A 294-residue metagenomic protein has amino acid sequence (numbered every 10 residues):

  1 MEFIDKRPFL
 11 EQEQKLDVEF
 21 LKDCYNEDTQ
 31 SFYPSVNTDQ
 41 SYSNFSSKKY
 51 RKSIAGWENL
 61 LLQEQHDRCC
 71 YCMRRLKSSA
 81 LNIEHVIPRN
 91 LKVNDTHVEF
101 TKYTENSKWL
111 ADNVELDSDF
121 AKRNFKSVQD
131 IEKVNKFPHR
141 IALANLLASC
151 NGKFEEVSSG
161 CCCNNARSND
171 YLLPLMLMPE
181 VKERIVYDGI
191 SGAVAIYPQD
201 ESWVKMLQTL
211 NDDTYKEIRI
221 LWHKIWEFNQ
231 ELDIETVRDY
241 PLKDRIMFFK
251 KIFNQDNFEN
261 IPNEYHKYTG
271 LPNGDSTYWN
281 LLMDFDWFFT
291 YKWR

Functional and structural regions predicted by a protein language model:
M1-G56, R75-K77, L91, K292-R294: A boundary/linker detector
I4-K22, N165-K182, Y265-F289, W293: C-terminal/domain-terminus segments
L21, S41, W57-L61, T96 (+11 more regions): Generic structural signal of hydrophobic/aromatic residues within well-ordered alpha-helices of folded domains
R51-L60, K133-R140: Short, intrinsically disordered, charge-biased short linear motifs at domain edges
I54-L81, C150-V157: Short cysteine-rich loop/turn motifs with clustered Cys
R74-A148, V157: Histidine-centered nuclease catalytic patch
F137-H139, A144-N151, E155-L221: Long, low-complexity, intrinsically disordered segments enriched in glycines and aromatic residues
A195-R294: C-terminal, charged low-complexity interaction regions
